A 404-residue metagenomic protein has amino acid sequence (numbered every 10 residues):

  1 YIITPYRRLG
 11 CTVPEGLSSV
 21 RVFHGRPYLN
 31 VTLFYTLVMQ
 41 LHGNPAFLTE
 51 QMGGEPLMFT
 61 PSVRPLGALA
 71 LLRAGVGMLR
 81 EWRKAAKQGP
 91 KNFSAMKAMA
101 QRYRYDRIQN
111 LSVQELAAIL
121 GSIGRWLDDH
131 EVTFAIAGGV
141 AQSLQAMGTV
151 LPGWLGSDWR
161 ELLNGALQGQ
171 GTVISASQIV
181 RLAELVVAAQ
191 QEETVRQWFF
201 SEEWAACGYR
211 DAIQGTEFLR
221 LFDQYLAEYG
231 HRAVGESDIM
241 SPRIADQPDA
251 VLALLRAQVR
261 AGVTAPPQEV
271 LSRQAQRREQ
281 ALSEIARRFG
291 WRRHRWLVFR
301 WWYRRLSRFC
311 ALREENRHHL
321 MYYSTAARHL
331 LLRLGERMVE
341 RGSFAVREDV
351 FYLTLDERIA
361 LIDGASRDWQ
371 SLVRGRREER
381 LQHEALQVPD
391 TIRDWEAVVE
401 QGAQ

Functional and structural regions predicted by a protein language model:
Y1-Q404: Contiguous hydrophobic, helix-prone segments at protein termini that mediate membrane targeting/anchoring
